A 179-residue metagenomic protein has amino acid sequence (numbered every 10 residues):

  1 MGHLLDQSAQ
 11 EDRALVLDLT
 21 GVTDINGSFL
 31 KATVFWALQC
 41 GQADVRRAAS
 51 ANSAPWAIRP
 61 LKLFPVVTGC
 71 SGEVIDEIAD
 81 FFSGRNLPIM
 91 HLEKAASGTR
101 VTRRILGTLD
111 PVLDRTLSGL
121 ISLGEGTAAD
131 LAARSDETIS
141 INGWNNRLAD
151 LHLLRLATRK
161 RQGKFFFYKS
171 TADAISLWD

Functional and structural regions predicted by a protein language model:
M1-M90: Amphipathic alpha-helical interaction surfaces in cytosolic regulatory modules
A9-E11, L120-E125: Short helix-capping/hinge SLiMs at alpha-helix to coil transitions
D24, D110, E125, T138-N142: Short, well-ordered coil↔helix boundary/capping segments
G27, E137-L154, R159: Short amphipathic alpha-helical interaction segments
I89-S122, N146: Short alpha-helical segments that sit at the start of domains
L123-S135: Short acidic, hydrophobic short linear motifs in intrinsically disordered regions
R159-D179: Short, cationic-aromatic polyanion-contact patches
